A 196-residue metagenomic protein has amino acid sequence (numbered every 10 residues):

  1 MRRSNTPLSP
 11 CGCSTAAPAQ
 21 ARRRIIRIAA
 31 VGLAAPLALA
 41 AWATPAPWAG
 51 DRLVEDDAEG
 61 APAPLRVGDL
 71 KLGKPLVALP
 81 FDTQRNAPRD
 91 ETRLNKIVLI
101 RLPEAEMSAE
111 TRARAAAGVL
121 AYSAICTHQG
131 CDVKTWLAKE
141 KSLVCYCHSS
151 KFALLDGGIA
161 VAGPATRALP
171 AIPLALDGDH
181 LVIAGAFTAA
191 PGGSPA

Functional and structural regions predicted by a protein language model:
M1-Q20: N-terminal secretory signal peptides
P18-R24, A29-L53: N-terminal twin-arginine translocation
A43-I125, G130-T135, L176-A196: N-terminal pre-ligand scaffold of iron-sulfur
T92, A117, C145, A165-L169: Short solvent-exposed loop/turn micro-motifs enriched in small/polar/acidic residues
H128, V144-S149, A153-G157: Extracellular/periplasmic metallocenter environments
D132, L137, K151-A153: Secreted/processed peptides and extracellular or luminal domains of membrane proteins
W136-E140, A165: Short linker/helix segments within small regulatory modules
F152-S194: Short Fe-S-cluster ligation motifs
